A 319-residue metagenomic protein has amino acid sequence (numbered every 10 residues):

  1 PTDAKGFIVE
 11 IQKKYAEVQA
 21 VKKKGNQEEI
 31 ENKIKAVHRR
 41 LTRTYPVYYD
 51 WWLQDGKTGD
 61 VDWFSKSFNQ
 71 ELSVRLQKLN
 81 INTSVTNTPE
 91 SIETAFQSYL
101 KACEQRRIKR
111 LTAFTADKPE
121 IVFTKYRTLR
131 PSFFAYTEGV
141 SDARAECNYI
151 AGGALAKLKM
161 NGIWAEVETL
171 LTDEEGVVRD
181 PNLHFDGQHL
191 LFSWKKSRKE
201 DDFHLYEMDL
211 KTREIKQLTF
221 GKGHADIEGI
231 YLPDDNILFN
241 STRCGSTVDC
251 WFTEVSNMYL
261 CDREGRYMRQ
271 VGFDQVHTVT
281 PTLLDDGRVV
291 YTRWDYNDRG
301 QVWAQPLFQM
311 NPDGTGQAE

Functional and structural regions predicted by a protein language model:
P1-F133, D142-E146, A151, V167: Extracytoplasmic/secretory-pathway proteins
A102, G162-V177, D209-A225, D262-V276 (+1 more regions): Multi-bladed beta-propeller domains
I121, E175-F185, H189, G223-N236 (+2 more regions): Conserved beta-propeller blade repeats
V122-T124, R130-P131, H189-S193, I237-T242 (+1 more regions): Residue position within the beta-strands of beta-propeller blades
T128-E174, K196-R198, L210: Beta-propeller domains
C147-A151, S197-F203, V248-V255, D298-A304: Short, solvent-exposed loop/turn segments at conserved positions within beta-propeller repeat blades
G153-K159, L205-K211, T253-G265, A304-T315: Beta-propeller blade signature
F273-E319: Beta-propeller domains
